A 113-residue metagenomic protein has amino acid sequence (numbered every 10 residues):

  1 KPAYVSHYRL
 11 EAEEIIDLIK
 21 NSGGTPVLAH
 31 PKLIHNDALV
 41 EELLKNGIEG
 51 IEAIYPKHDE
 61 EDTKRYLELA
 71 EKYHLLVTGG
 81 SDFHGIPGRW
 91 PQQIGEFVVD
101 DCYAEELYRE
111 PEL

Functional and structural regions predicted by a protein language model:
K1-Y8: Active-site-proximal loop/helix segment associated with metal-binding centers of metalloenzymes
E11: Ligand-binding pocket segment of bilobal, Venus flytrap-like solute-binding proteins
E14-D17, N21-S22, L28, K32-L113: Charged catalytic cores and adjacent phosphate/nucleic-acid-binding surfaces used for phosphate/nucleic-acid chemistry
